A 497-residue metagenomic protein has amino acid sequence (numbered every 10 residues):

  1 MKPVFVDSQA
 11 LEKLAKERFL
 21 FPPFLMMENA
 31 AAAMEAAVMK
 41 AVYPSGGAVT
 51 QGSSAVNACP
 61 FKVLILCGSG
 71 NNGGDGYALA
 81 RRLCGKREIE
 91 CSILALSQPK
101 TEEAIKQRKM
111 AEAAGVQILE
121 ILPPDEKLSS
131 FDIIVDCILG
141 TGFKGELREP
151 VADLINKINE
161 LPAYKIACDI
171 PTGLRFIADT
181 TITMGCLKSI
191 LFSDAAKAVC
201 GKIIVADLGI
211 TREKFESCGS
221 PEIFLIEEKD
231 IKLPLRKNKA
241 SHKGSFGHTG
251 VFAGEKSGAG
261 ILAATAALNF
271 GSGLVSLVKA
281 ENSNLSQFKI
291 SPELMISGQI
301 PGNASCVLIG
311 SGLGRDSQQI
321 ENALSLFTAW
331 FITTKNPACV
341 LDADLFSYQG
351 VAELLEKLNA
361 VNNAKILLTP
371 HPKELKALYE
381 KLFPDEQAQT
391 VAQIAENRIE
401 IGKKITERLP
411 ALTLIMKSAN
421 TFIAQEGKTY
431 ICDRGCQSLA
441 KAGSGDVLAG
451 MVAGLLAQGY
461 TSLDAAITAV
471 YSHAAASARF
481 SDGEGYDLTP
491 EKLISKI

Functional and structural regions predicted by a protein language model:
M1-A95, L191-C339, A343, S347-L367 (+2 more regions): Small-residue (G/A/S/T)-rich helix-start motifs and N-terminal tracts that mark the onset
N72, P99, G173: Conserved Rossmann-like nucleotide-cofactor binding loop
A80-K144, R148-N159, L285-S297: N-terminal small/polar loop signature for handling phosphorylated ligands or for N-terminal nucleophile
D132-I133, I138-S220: Internal gly/pro-rich beta-alpha loop/helix module that stabilizes soluble enzyme cofactors or their anionic handles
